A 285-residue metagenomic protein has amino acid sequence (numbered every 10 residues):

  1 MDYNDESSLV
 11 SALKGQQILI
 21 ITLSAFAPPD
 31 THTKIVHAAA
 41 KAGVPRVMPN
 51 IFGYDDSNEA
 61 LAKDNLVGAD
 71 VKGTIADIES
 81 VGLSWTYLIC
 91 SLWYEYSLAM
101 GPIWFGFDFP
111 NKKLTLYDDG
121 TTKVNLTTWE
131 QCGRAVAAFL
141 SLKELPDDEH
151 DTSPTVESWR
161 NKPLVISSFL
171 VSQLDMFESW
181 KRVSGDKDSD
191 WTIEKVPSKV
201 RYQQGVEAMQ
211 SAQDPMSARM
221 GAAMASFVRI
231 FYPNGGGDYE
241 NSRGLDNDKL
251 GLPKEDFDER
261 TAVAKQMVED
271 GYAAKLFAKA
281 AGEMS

Functional and structural regions predicted by a protein language model:
M1, T86-L88, W191-P197: General small-molecule cofactor/ligand-binding pocket signal
M1-A42, D55-A60: NAD(P)H-binding glycine-rich loop region in Rossmannoid oxidoreductase-like domains and their noncatalytic homologs
N4-E6, A42, Y54-K187, S211 (+1 more regions): Oxidoreductase cofactor-interface core, primarily capturing Rossmann-like NAD(P)-dependent enzymes
V10, W129-A137, K254-K265: Short, amphipathic alpha-helical "lid/cap" segments that border enzyme active or binding sites
P45: Short acidic/polar active-site loop segments enriched in Thr and Asp
M48-P49: Short beta-strand segments at enzyme active-site cores
E157, P163, F177-D238: Terminal hydrophobic/aromatic helix or amphipathic segment near a protein terminus
S242-S285: Amphipathic terminal alpha-helices
